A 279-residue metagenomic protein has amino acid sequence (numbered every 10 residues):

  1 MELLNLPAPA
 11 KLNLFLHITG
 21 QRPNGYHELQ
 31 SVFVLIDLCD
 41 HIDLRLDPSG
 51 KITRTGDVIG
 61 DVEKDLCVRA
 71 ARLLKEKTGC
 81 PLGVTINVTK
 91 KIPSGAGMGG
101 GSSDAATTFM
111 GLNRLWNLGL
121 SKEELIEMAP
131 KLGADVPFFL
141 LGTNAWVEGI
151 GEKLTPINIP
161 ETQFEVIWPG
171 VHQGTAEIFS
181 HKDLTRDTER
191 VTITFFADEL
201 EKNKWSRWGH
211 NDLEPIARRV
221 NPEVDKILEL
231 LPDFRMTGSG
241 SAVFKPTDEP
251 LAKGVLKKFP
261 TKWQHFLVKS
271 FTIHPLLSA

Functional and structural regions predicted by a protein language model:
M1-A96, R114, L118-I126, I150 (+1 more regions): ATP-binding N-lobe of GHMP and related small-molecule kinases
L14, I42-L44, C67, G101 (+4 more regions): Residue-level signal for inorganic ion chemistry
L16, D40-L44, D135-F139, A145-W146 (+1 more regions): Short beta-strand scaffold segments in enzyme catalytic cores
R22, H27, C67, G97-S103 (+4 more regions): Gly/Ser/Thr-rich beta-alpha loop segments that engage phosphate groups in nucleotides
P48-G60, T108, P130, E201-H210: Short, basic/glycine-rich phosphate-binding loops at helix/coil junctions that contact nucleotide phosphates
I52, F139-L141, W146-D233, P246-A279: Conserved, helical-rich catalytic subdomain that frames metal- and/or nucleotide-binding sites in enzyme alpha/beta
G83, F109-W146: Contiguous, small/hydrophobic- and glycine-enriched helical/loop subdomains that border and often "cap" functional
N87-W116, A134, D233-P246: Glycine/serine-rich anion-binding loops at beta->alpha junctions that coordinate negatively charged ligand groups
